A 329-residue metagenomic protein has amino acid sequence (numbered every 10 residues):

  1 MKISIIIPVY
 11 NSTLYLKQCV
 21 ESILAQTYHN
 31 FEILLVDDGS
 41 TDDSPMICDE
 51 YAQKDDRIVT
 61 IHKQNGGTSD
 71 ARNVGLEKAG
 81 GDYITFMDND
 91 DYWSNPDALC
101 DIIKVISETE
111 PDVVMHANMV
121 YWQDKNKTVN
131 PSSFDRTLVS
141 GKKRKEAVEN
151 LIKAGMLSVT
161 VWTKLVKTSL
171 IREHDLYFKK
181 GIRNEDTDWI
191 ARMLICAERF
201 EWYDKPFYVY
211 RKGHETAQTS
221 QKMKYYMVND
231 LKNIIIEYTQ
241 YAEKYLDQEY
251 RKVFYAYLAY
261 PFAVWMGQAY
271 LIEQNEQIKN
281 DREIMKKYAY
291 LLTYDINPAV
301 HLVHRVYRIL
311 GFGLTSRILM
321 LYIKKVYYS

Functional and structural regions predicted by a protein language model:
M1-S4, S22, E32, D188: Cell-envelope/extracellular polymer assembly enzymes that use nucleotide-activated donors
N11-A25, N95: Short, well-formed alpha-helical segments that are part of the catalytic scaffolds of diverse glycosyltransferases
N30-G39, V59-Q64, D88-N89: Short beta-strand/loop segment that forms part of the nucleotide-sugar
D37-I47, Y92: A conserved acidic beta->alpha catalytic loop
K63-A79, N89-Y92: Glycine-rich, basic loop-to-helix element that forms the pyrophosphate-binding segment of sugar-nucleotide handling
T68, N89-E201, Y208-Y226: Donor-binding/catalytic cores of nucleotide-activated saccharide and glycerol-phosphate transferases/polymerases
I84: Short aromatic/hydrophobic "clamp" motif used to bind/position activated sugar donors
E108, L271-S329: Membrane-interface aromatic/basic loop that binds lipid-linked glycans or pyrophosphate carriers, typified by
